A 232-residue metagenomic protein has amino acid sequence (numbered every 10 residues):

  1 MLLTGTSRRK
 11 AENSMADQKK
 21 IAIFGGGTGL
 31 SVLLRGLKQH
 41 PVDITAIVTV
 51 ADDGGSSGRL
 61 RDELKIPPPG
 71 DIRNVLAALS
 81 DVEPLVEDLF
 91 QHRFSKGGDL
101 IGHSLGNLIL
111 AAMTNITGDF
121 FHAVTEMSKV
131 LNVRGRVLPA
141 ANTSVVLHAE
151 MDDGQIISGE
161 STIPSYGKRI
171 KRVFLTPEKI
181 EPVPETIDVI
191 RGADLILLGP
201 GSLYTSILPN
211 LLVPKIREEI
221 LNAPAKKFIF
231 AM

Functional and structural regions predicted by a protein language model:
G5-S14: Short, Lys/Arg-enriched N-terminal segments with co-localized hydrophobic residues within the first ~10-30 amino acids
N13-I66: Gly/lys/ser-thr-rich phosphate-binding loops in alpha/beta enzymes that coordinate phosphoanhydride or phosphate groups
A22-I23, L197-G199, F228-F230: Structural motif
V42, A223-F228: A short helix->loop->beta-strand "cap" motif at the edges of active sites that frequently abuts
A51-K168: Electropositive, gly/pro-rich neighborhoods at or near active sites that engage anionic ligands
T143-P200: Active-site gating loop/helix substructures
V189, L212-A223: Catalytic-core regions built around general acid/base machinery
G201-V213: Glycine/threonine-rich flexible loop motifs
